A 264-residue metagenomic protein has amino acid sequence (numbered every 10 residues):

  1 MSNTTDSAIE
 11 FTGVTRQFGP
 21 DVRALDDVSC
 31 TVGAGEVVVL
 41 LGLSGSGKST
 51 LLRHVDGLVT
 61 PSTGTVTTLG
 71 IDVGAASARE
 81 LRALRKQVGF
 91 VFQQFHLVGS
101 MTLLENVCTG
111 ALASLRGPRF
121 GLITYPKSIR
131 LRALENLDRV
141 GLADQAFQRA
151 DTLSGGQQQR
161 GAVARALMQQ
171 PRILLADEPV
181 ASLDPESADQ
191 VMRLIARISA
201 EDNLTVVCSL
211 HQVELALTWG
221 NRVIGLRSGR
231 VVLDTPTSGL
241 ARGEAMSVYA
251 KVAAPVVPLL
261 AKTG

Functional and structural regions predicted by a protein language model:
D56: Helix-to-loop junction immediately C-terminal to a conserved catalytic motif
G64-D72, L84: Conserved ABC transporter NBD signature motif
D72, L115-D144: Conserved ABC ATPase "signature" region
R149-L153, Q157: Conserved ABC ATPase signature
Q170: Conserved catalytic motifs of ABC-family nucleotide-binding domains
L174-D177: Catalytic Walker B motif of ABC-type/P-loop ATPase nucleotide-binding domains
P185-S187: Helix N-cap at the start of a conserved alpha-helix in ABC-type nucleotide-binding domains
